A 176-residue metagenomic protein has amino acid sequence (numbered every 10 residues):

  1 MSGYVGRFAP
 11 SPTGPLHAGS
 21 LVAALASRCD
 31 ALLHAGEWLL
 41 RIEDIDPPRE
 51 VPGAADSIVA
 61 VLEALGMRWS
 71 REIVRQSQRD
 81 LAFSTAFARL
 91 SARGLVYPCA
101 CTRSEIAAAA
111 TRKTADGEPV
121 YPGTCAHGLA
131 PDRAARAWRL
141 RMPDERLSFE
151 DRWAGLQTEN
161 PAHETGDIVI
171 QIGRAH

Functional and structural regions predicted by a protein language model:
M1-A115: N-terminal Rossmann-like or analogous alpha/beta NTP/dinucleotide-binding catalytic cores that position adenine
H17, A175-H176: Histidine-centered divalent metal-coordination motifs
S104-R174: Active-site cores that bind ATP or allylic diphosphates and position pyrophosphate for catalysis
